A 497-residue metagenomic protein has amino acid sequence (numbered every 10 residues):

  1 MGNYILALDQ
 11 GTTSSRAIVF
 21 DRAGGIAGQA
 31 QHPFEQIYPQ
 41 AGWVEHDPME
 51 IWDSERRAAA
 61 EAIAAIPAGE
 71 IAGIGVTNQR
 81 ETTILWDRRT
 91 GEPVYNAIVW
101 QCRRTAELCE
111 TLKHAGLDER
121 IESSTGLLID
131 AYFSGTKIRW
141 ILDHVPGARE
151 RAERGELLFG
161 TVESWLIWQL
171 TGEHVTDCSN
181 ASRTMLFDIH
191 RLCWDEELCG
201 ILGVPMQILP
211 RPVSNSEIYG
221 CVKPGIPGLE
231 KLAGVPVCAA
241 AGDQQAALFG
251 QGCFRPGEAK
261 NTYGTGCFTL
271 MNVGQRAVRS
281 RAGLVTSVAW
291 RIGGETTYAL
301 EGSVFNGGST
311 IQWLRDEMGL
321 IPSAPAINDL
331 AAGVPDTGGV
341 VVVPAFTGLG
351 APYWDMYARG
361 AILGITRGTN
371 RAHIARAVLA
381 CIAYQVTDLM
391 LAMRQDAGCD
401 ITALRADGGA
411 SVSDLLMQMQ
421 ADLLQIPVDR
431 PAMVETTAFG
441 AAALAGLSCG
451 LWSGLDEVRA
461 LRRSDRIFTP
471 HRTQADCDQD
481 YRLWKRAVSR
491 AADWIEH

Functional and structural regions predicted by a protein language model:
M1-Y95, S123, P227-A239, L424-V428 (+2 more regions): N-terminal glycine/serine-rich phosphate-binding loop of ATP-dependent small-molecule kinases, especially carbohydrate
L6-L8, R22, A106, L112-T176 (+3 more regions): Active-site core segments that coordinate phosphate-bearing ligands/cofactors across diverse enzyme families
H32-F34, S214, W290, P470: Active-site donor-binding loop signature of nucleotide-sugar glycosyltransferases
D47, C102, D243: Short, conserved phosphate/pyrophosphate- and ester-handling motifs at nucleotide-, phospho-/glycolipid
A60-W100, L128-S134, E163, I167-D188 (+2 more regions): Short beta-strand-loop/turn "lid" adjacent to the catalytic site in phosphate-handling enzymes
L209-I218, N328-A332: Short linear loop/turn motifs
